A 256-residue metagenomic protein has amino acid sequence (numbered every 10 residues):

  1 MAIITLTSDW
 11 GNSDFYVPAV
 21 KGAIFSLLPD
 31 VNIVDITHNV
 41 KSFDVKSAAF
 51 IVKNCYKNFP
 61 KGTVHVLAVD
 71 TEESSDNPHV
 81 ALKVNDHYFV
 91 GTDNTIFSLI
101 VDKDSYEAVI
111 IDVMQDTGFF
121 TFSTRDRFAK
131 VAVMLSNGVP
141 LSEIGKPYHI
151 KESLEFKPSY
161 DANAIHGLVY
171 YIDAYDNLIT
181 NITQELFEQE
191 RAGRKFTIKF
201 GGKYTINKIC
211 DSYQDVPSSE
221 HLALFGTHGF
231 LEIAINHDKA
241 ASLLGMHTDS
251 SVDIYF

Functional and structural regions predicted by a protein language model:
M1-D76: N-terminal glycine-/serine-/threonine-rich phosphate-binding loop
L6, I33-I36, L67, F89-T92 (+3 more regions): General beta-strand structural signal in soluble alpha/beta enzymes
F15, A19, L28, F43 (+6 more regions): Conserved active-site and cofactor/substrate-binding residues in soluble primary-metabolism enzymes
L27, D44-A48, P60-V69, E73-F128: Active-site histidine-anchored catalytic micro-motif
L27-D30, C55-F59, K103, M134-S142: Change "in soluble alpha/beta enzymes" to "in soluble alpha/beta proteins
T117-I182, E190-R191: Anionic-ligand-binding alpha/beta catalytic cores of soluble enzymes and soluble regulatory domains that recognize
I179-G245: A conserved acidic, glycine/proline-rich C-terminal tail/linker
